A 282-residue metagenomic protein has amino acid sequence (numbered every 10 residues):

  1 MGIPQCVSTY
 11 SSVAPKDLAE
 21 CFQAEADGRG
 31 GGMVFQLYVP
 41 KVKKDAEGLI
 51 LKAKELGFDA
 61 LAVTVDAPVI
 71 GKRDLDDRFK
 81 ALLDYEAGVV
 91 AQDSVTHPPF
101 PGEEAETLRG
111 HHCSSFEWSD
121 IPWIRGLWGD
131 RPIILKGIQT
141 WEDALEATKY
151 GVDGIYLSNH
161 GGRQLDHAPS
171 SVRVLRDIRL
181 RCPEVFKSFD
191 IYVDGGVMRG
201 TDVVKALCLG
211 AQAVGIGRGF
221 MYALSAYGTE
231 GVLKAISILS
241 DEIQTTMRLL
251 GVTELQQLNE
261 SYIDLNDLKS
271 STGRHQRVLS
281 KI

Functional and structural regions predicted by a protein language model:
M1-K43, E47-K54, L239-D241, T246 (+1 more regions): N-terminal capping/small domains of soluble enzymes
S8, K136-G137, G251: Active-site-adjacent beta-strand anchor residues
S12, K43, S114-W118, W141 (+4 more regions): Electropositive phosphate-/nucleotide-binding environments in soluble metabolic enzymes
D17-R29, P40-V193, T201-Y222, K281: Alpha/beta enzyme core
R173-I282: Alpha/beta catalytic cores of nucleotide-metabolism and tRNA/nucleoside-modifying enzymes
